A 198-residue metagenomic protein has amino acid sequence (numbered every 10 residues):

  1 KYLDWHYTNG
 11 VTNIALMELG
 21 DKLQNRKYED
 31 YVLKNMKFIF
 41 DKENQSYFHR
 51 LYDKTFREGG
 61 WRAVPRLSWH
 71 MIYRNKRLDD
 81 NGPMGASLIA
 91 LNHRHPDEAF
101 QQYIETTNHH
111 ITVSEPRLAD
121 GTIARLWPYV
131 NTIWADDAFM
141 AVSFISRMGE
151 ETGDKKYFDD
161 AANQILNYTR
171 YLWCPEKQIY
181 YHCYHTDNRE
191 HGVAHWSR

Functional and structural regions predicted by a protein language model:
K1-R198: Glycan-recognition and catalytic cores of secretory/periplasmic carbohydrate-active enzymes
